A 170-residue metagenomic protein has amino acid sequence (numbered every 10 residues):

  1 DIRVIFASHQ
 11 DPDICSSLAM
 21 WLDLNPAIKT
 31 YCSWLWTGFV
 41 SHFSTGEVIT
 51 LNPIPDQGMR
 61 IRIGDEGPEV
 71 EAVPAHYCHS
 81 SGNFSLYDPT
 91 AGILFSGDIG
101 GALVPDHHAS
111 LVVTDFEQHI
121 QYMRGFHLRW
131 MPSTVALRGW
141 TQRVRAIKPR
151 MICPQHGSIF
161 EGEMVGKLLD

Functional and structural regions predicted by a protein language model:
D1-Y31: Active-site metal-binding motif and surrounding structural segment of the metallo-beta-lactamase
D13, G38, I159-G162: Short, active-site-adjacent cap segments at secondary-structure transitions
L18-M20, F43-T45, H108, V165-K167: Short amphipathic alpha-helical segments
W21-L22, V40, V144: Broad structural signal for hydrophobic residues in well-ordered alpha-helices, predominantly aliphatic
L22-L24, L111-V113, L169-D170: Glycine-rich, phosphate-binding/catalytic loops in enzymes
A27-I28, E161-D170: Short acidic, glycine/proline-enriched helix-loop-strand junctions
Y31-N83, A136-G139: Metallo-beta-lactamase
E69, A75-E163: Metallo-beta-lactamase
